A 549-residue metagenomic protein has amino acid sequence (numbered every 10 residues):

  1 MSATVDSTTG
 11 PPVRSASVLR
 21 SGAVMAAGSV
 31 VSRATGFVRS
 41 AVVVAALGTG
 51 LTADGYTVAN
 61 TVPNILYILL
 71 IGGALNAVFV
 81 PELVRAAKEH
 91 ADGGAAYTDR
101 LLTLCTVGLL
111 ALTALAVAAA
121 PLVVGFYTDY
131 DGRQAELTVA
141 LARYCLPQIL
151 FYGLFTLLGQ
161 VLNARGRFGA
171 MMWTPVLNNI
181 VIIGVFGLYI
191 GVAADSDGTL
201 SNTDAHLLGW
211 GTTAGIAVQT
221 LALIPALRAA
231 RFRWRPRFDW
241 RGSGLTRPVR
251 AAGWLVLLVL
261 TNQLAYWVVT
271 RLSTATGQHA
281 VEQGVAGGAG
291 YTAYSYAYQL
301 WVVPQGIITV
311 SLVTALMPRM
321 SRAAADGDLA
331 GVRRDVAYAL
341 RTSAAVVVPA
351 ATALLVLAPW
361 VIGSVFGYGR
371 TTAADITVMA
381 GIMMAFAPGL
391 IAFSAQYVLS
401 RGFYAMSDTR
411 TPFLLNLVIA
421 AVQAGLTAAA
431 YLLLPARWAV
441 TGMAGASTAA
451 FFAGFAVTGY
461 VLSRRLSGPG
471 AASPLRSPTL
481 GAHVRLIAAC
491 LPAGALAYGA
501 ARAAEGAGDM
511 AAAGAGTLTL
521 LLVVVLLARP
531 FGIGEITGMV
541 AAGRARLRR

Functional and structural regions predicted by a protein language model:
M1-R549: Membrane-embedded alpha-helical bundles of multi-pass transporters/translocases, especially carrier/permease families
